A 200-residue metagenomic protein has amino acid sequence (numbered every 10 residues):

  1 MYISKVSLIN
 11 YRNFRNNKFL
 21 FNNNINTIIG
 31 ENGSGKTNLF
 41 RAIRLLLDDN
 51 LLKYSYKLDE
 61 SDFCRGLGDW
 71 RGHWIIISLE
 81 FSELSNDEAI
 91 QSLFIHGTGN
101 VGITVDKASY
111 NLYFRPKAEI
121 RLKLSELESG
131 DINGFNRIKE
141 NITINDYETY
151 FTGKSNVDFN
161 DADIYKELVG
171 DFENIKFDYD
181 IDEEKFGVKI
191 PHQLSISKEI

Functional and structural regions predicted by a protein language model:
M1-D48, S55-D69: Pre-Walker A-like glycine/lysine-rich segment at the N-terminus of P-loop NTPase domains
Y2, R15, R71-I77, D106-Y110: Residues at beta-strand starts and edge strands
I9, N22, E80-L84, R115: Solvent-exposed residues in well-ordered beta-strands and their adjoining turns, especially edge/terminal strands
R15, I28, N86-E88, R121: Intrinsically disordered, low-complexity acidic/polar segments
F40-T104: Conserved P-loop NTP-binding catalytic core
I76, I90-I200: Electropositive, glycine-dotted interaction segments that contact anionic polymers or phosphate-rich ligands
